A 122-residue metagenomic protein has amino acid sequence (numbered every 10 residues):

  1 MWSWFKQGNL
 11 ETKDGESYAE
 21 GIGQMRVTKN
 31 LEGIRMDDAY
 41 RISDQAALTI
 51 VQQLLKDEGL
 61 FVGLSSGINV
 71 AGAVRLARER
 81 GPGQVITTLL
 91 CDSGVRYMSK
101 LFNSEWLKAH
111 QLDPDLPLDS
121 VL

Functional and structural regions predicted by a protein language model:
M1-L64, L101-L122: Active-site/ligand-binding loops adjacent to catalytic centers
L64, I68-G72: Short amphipathic alpha-helical face segments that pack within enzyme cores and frequently flank/anchor catalytic
A71-L122: Phosphate-binding loop/pocket of nucleotide- and phosphate-handling active sites
